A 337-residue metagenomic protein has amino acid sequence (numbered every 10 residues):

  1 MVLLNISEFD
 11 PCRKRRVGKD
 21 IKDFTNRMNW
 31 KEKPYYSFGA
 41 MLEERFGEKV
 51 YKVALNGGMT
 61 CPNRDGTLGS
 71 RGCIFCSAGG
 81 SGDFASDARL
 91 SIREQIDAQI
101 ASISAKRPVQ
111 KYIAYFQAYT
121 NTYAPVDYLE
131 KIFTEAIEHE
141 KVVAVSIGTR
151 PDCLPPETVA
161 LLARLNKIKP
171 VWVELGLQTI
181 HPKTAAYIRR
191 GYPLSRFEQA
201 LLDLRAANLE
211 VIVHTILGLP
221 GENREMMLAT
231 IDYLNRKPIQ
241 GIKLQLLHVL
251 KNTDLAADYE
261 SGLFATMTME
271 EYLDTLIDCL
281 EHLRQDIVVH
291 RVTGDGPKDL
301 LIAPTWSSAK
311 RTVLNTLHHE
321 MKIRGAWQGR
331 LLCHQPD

Functional and structural regions predicted by a protein language model:
L3-I113: N-terminal [4Fe-4S]-dependent radical SAM core
L3-K14, G18, K22-A40, G47-Y51 (+2 more regions): Auxiliary Fe-S-binding modules of radical SAM enzymes
Y51-L55, Y112-A114, V145-I147, V171-L175 (+3 more regions): Hydrophobic faces of well-ordered beta-strands that scaffold small-molecule active sites in alpha/beta enzyme cores
G79-Q99, I103-V126, K141-L154, P170-R196 (+1 more regions): Core AdoMet radical
I100-I103, L154-I168, Q199, L228-P238 (+1 more regions): Short amphipathic alpha-helices and their capping/turn segments at secondary-structure boundaries
S104, F133-E140, L162-P170, L202-A206: Acidic (Asp/Glu)-rich catalytic clusters
V126-T134, P155-R164, I188, M227: Distinct, well-ordered alpha-helical segments
S195-D254, E270-T293: Conserved C-terminal portion of the radical SAM core fold that forms the substrate/S-adenosylmethionine-binding
